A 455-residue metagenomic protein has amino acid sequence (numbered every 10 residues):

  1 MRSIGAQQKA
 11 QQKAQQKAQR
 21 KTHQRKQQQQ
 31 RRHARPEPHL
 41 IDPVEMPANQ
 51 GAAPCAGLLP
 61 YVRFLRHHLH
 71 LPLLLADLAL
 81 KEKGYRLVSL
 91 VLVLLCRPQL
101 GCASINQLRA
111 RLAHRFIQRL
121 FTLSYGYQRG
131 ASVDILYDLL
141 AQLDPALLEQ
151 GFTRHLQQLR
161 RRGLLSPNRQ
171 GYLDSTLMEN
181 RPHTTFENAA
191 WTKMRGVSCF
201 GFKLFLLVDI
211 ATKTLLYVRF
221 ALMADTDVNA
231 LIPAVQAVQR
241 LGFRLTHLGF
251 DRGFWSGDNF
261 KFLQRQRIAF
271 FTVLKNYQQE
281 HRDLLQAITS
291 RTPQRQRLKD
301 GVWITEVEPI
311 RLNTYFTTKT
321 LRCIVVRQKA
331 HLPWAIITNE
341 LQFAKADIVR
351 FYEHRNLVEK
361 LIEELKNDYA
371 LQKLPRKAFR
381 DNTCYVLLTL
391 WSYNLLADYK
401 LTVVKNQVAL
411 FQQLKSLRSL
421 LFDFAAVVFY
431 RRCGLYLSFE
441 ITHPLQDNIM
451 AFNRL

Functional and structural regions predicted by a protein language model:
I4-A6, K261, Q266-Y369, A426 (+1 more regions): An anionic, glycine-rich sequence signature occurring as long contiguous blocks
N49-L95: Basic, short loop/linker segments at the boundary and entry of helix-turn-helix/winged-helix-like folds
Y61-F64, L108, A113, R252 (+6 more regions): Short amphipathic alpha-helical "interface-anchor" segments enriched in bulky aromatics
L75-E82, K345-Y352, D368-C384, K400-Q413 (+1 more regions): Short, solvent-exposed helix-loop connector elements
V93-L94, L108-R109, S132, L136 (+11 more regions): Short, conserved catalytic/metal-binding motifs centered on acidic residues
F116, Q296-T305, L395-L455: A short, flexible helix-boundary coil/loop motif
V133-L206: Active-site-proximal, Lys/Arg-enriched surface segment that forms a nucleic-acid-binding/basic interface patch
M194-L241: Electropositive, glycine- and tryptophan-enriched low-complexity nucleic-acid-binding patches
